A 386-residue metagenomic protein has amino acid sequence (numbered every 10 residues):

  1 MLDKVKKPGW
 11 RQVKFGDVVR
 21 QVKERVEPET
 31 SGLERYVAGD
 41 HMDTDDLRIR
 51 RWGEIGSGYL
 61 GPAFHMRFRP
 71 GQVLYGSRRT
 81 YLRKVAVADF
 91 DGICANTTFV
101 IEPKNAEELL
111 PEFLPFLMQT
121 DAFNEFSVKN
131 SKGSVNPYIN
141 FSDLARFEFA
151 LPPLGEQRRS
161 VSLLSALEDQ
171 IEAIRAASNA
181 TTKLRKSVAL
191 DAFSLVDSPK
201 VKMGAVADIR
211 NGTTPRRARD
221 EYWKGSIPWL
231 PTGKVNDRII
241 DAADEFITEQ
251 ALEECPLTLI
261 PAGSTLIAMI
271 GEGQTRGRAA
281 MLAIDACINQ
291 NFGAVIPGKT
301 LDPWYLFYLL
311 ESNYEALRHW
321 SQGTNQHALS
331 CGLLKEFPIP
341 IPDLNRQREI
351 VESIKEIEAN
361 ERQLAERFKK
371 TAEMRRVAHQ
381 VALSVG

Functional and structural regions predicted by a protein language model:
M1-V26, R146, A150-R158, D169 (+5 more regions): Non-catalytic DNA-recognition/assembly elements of restriction-modification systems
L2-D3, P8, R78, G92-F99 (+3 more regions): A short glycine-rich beta-alpha junction/loop motif
G16-P28, V37-P70, G204-R219, G233-A262 (+1 more regions): Sequence-specific dsDNA recognition surfaces
M42-D43, Y81, V235-N236, E272-G273 (+1 more regions): Active-site/binding-pocket entry motifs
F64-M66, P70-D121, P231-T232, T248-E311: A short beta-sheet element
F123-F126, A316-L317: Periplasmic-binding protein-like
V161-L167, E352-I357: Extracellular/lumenal glycan-associated surfaces
